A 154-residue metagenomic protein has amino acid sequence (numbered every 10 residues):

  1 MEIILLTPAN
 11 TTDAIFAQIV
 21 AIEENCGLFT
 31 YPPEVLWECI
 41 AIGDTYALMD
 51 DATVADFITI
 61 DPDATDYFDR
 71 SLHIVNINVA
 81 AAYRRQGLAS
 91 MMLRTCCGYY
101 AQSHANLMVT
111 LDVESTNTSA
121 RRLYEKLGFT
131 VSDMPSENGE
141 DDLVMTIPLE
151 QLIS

Functional and structural regions predicted by a protein language model:
I4-A82, L93-T95, Y99, S103: Acetyl-CoA-dependent GNAT
H73, S119-V131, P135-S136: Conserved N-terminal glycine/acidic-rich loop preference
I74-I77, V109-V113: Conserved hydrophobic beta-strand within the GNAT/NAT acetyltransferase core sheet that lines the active-site cleft
A80-R94, E114-R122, K126-L127: Conserved glycine-rich acetyl-CoA-binding loop
Y100-D112: Conserved GNAT acetyl-CoA-binding A-motif
T110-R121, S136-D142: Conserved beta-strand-loop-alpha-helix junction that forms the acyl-donor binding cleft
S136-S154: Terminal substrate-recognition subdomain of acyl/acetyltransferases
